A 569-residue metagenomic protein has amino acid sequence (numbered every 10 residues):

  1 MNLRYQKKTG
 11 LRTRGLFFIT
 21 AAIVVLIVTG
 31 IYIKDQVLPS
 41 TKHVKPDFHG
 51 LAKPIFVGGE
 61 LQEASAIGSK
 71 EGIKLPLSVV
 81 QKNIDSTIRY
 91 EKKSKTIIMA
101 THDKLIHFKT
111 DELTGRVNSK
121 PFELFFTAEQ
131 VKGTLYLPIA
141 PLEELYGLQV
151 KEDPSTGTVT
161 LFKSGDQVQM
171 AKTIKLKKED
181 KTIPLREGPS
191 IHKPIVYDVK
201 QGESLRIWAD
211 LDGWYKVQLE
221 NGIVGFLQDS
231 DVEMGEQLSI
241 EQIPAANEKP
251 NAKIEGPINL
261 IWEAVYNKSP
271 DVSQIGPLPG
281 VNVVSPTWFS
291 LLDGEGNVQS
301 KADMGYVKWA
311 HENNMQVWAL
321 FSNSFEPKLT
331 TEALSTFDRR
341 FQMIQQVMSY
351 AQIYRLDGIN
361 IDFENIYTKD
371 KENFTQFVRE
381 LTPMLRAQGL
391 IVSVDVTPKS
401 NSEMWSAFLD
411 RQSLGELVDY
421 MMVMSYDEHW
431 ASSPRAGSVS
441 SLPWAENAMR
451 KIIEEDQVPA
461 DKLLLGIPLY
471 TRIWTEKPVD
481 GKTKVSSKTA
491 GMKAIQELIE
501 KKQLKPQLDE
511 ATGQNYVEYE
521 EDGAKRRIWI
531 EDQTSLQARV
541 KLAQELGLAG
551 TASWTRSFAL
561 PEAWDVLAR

Functional and structural regions predicted by a protein language model:
N2-G213, E241-N251: Primary recognition of N-terminal secretory signal peptides and signal-anchoring hydrophobic helices
K109, N221-V232: A short macromolecule-binding patch
I240-Q242, T471-R539: Glycan-binding loop/region signatures in secreted carbohydrate-active enzymes
G256-V265, S273-A302, S324-K328, A552: N-terminal substrate-binding region of glycoside hydrolase catalytic domains
N259-E263, V281-P286, M315-F321, I359-I361 (+4 more regions): Hydrophobic faces of well-ordered beta-strands that scaffold small-molecule active sites in alpha/beta enzyme cores
N267-L292, Q346-I359, K541-G550: Catalytic domains of carbohydrate-active enzymes, especially glycoside hydrolases
G294, D370-T375, E380-I499: Substrate-binding surface in catalytic domains of secreted glycosidases
H311-I359, F363-E364: Substrate-binding cleft of extracellular glycoside hydrolase catalytic domains
